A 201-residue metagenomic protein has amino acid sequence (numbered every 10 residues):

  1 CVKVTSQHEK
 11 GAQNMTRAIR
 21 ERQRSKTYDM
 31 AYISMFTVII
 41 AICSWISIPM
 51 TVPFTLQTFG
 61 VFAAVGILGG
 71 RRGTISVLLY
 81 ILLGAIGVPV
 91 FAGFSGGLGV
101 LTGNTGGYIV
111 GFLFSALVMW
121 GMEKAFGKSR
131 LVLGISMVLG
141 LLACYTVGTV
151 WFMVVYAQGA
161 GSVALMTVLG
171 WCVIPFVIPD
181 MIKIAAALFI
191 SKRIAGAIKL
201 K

Functional and structural regions predicted by a protein language model:
C1-N14: Short, Lys/Arg-enriched N-terminal segments with co-localized hydrophobic residues within the first ~10-30 amino acids
M15-S76, I86: Hydrophobic transmembrane alpha-helices
T16-R20, M35, I42, L98-T146: Short helix-perturbing small/polar motifs within transmembrane alpha-helices
K26, G70-I75, F126-V132, V163-L165: Membrane-helix interface segments
M30-M35, F59-A63, G73-L79, L101 (+3 more regions): Hydrophobic alpha-helical transmembrane segments
I39, C43, S47, A64 (+11 more regions): Alpha-helical membrane-inserting segments
S44-L56, I81-S115: Interfacial aromatic-anchored transmembrane helix boundaries in multi-pass membrane proteins
K128-K201: Membrane-embedded alpha-helical hairpins and interfacial helices in multi-pass inner-membrane proteins
